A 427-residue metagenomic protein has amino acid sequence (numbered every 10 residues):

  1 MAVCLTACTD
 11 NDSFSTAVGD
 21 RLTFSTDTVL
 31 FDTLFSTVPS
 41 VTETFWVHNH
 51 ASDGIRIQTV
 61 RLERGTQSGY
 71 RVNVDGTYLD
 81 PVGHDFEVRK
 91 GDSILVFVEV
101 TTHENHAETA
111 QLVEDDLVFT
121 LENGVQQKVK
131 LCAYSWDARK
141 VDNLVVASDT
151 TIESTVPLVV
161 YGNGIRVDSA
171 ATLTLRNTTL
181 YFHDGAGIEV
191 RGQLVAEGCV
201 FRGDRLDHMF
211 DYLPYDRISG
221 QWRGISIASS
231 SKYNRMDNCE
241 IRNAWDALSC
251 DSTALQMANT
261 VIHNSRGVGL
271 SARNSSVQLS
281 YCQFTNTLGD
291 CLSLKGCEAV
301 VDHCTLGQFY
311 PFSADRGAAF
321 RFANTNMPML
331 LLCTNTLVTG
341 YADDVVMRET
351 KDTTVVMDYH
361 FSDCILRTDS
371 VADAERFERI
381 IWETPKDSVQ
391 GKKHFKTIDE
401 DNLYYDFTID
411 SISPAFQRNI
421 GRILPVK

Functional and structural regions predicted by a protein language model:
C4-A7: C-terminal motif of bacterial Sec signal peptides marking the signal peptidase cleavage site
D10: Short, conserved catalytic or interaction motifs in soluble domains
S13-S15, L22-T33, V38-S40, T44 (+1 more regions): Beta-strand/loop edge motif enriched in small/polar residues
S40-V41, S52-I57: Short acidic/proline- and small/hydrophobic-mixed sequence motifs that coincide with surface turns and coil-to-beta
V47-A51: Asparagine-centered strand-capping/turn motif at beta-strand->loop junctions
T59-E63, I152: Change to "...patches in solvent-exposed regions of secreted, membrane-anchored, or virion-exposed structural
E63-V82: Short, solvent-exposed loop/linker segments at beta-strand-coil boundaries, enriched for Pro/Gly and Ser/Thr
